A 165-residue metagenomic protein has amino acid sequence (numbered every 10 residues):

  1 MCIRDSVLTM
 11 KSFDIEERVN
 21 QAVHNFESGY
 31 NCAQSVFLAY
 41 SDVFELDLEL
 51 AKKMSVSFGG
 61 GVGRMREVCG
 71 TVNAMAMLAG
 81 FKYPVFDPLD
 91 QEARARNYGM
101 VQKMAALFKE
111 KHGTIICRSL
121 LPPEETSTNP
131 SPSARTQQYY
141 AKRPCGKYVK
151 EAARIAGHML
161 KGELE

Functional and structural regions predicted by a protein language model:
M1-I3: Short, small-residue-biased leader/transition segments that mark boundaries at the very start of proteins
V7-E27: Polybasic, low-complexity association/targeting segments
T9-S12, Y40-S57, T126-P130: Acidic-glycine-rich active-site phosphate/pyrophosphate-binding loop
N20-E27, F58-R66, Q137-R143: A short glycine/serine-rich beta->alpha loop
V43-K53, A79-M100, L164: Phosphate-handling active-site elements
R66-M77: FAD-binding core of FAD-dependent oxidoreductases, characterized by glycine-rich FAD pyrophosphate-binding loops
N97-E165: C-terminal binding/interaction regions
